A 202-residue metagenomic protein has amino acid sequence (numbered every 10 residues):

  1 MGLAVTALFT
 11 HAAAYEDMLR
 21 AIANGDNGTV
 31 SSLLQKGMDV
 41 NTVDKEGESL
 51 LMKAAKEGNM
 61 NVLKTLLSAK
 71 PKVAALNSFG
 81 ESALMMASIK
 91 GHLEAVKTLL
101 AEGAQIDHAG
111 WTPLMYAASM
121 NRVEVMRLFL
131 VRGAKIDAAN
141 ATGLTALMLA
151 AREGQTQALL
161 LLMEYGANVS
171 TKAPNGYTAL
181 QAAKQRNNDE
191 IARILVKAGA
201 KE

Functional and structural regions predicted by a protein language model:
L8-K36, K45-E48, K64, S68 (+3 more regions): Intrinsically disordered, low-complexity regulatory segments in ankyrin-centric signaling systems
T29, N61-V62, E94-A95, E124-V125 (+2 more regions): Conserved ankyrin/ankyrin-like repeat signature
S31-D39, K64-K72, K97-Q105, R127-K135 (+2 more regions): Ankyrin repeat domain, specifically the short helix-to-loop turn at the C-terminus of the second helix of each repeat
D44, N77, D107-G110, N140 (+1 more regions): Ankyrin repeat boundary/linker residues
